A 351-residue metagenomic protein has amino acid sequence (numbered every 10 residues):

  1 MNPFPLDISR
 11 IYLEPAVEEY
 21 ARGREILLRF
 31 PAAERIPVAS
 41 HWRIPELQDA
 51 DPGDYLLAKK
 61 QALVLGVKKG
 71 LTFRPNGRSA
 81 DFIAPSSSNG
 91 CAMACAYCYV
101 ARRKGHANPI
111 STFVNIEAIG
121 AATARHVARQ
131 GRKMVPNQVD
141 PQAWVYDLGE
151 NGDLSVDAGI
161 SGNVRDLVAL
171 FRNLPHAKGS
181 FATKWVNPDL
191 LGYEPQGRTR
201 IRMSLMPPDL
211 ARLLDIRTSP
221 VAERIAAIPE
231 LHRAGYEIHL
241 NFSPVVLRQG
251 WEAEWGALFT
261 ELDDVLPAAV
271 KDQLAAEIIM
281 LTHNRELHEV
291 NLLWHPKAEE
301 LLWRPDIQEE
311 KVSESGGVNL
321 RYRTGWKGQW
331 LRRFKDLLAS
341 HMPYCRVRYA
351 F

Functional and structural regions predicted by a protein language model:
M1-D81: Flexible, acidic/Gly-rich N-terminal and inter-domain linker regions that tether and position cofactor-handling modules
M1-G23, D263-F351: Auxiliary Fe-S-binding modules of radical SAM enzymes
R10, A143-D147, K178-S180, R198-R202 (+3 more regions): Structural preference for beta-strand elements that scaffold enzyme active sites
V64-S79, V100-R202: Conserved Radical SAM active-site core
S86-R103: Local cysteine-cluster metal-coordination motifs and their immediate loop/turn environment, predominantly Fe-S cluster
C95-C98, M203, L240-S243: Conserved, mostly hydrophobic/aromatic
L148-S155, V186-L190, T199-T218, P244-Q249 (+2 more regions): Conserved radical SAM core fold
R224-H288, L337: Conserved C-terminal portion of the radical SAM core fold that forms the substrate/S-adenosylmethionine-binding
